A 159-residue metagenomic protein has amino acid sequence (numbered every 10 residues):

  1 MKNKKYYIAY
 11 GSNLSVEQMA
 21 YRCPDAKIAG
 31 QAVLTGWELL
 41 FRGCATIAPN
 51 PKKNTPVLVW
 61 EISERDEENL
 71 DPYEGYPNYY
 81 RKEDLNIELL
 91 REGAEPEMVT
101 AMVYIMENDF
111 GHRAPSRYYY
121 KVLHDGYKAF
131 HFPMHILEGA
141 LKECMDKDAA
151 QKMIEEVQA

Functional and structural regions predicted by a protein language model:
M1-A159: Glycine-aromatic micro-motifs
